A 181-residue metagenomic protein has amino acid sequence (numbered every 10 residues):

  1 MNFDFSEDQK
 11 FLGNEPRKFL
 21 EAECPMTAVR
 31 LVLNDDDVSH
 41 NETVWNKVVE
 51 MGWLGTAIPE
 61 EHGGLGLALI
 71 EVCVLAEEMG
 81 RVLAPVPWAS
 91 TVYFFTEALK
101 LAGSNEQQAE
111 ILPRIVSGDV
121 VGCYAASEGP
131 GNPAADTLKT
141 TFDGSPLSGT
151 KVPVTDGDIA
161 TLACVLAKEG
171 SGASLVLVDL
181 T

Functional and structural regions predicted by a protein language model:
M1-P87, E110, R114: Amphipathic, small/basic residue-rich leader segments at the start of a protein or domain
G52, S104, G149: Conserved G/P- and acidic residue-centered "switch" motifs that form tight phosphate/ATP-binding loops in soluble
A84-E106: N-terminal glycine-rich flavin-associated loop
T91, I115, N132-A135, T155-I159 (+1 more regions): Solvent-exposed alpha-helices and their adjacent loops that cap or buttress functional pockets in soluble metabolic
S117-S127: A short, Trp-centered hydrophobic/proline-enriched beta-strand micro-motif
A125, S148-T181: A short core secondary-structure module
G131-T140, P153-V154, L180-T181: Flexible, small-/acidic-enriched active-site or ligand-binding loops
F142-S148: A short, structured loop/turn motif at beta-sheet edges
